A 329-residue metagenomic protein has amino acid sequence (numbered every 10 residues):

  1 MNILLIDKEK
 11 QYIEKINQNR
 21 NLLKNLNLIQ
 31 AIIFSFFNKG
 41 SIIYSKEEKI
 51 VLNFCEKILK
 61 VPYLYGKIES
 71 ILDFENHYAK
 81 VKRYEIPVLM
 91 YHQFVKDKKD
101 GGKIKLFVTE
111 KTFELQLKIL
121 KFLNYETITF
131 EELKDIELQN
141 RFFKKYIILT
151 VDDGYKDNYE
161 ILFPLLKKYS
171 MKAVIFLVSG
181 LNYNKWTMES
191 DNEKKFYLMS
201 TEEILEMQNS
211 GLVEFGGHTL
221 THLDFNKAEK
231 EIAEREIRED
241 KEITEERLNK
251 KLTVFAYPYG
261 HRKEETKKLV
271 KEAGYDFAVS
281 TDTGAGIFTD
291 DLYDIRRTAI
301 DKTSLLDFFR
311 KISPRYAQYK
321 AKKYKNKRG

Functional and structural regions predicted by a protein language model:
I3-K24: Short, charged N-terminal beta->alpha structural module
R20, V213, Y293: Short, conserved active-site loop motifs that form the nucleotide-linked donor/cofactor pocket
R20-F36, T127-E137: A short, well-structured beta->alpha microelement
L64-G66, F176, A278-S280: Short beta-strand and adjacent tight-turn residues that come in two discontinuous sequence segments and form the edges
E69-T150, K156-D157, S210, K227-G329: C-terminal active-site subregion of NodB/CE4 polysaccharide deacetylases
L149, N184-K195, H222-E229: Surface-exposed cleft-lining segments at the edges of enzyme active sites
P164-S170, Y197-G216: Acidic (Asp/Glu)-rich catalytic clusters
S170-D191: A short, conserved beta-to-alpha structural element at the edge of catalytic cores that scaffolds binding
